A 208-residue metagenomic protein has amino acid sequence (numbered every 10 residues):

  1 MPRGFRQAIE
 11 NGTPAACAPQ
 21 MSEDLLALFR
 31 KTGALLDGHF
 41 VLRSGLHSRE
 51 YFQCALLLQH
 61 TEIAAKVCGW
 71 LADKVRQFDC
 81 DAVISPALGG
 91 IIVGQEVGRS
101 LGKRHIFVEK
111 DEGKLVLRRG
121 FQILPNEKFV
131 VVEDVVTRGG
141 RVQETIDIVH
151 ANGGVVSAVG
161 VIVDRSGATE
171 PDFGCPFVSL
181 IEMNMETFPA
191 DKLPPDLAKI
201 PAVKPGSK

Functional and structural regions predicted by a protein language model:
G4-F5, G12, C17-K208: PRPP-associated nucleotide enzymes
